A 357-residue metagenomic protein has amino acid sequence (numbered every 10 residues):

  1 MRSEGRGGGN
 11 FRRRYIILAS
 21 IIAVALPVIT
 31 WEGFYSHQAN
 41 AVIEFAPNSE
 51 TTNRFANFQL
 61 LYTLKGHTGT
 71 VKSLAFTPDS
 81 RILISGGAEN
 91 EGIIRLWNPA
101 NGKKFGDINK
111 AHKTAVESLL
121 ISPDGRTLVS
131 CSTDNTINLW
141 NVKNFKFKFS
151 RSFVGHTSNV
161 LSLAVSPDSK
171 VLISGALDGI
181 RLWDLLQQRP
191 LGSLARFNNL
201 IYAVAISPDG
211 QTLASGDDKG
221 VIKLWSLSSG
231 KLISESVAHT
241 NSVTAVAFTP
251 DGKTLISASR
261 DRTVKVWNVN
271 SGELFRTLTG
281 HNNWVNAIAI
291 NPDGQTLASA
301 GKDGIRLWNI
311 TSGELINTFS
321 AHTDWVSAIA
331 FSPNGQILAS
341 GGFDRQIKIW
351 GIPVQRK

Functional and structural regions predicted by a protein language model:
M1-F11: N-terminal secretory signal peptides that target proteins for export/translocation
R2, R14-K357: WD40-repeat beta-propeller superdomains and closely related acidic/aromatic-rich repeat-like regions
